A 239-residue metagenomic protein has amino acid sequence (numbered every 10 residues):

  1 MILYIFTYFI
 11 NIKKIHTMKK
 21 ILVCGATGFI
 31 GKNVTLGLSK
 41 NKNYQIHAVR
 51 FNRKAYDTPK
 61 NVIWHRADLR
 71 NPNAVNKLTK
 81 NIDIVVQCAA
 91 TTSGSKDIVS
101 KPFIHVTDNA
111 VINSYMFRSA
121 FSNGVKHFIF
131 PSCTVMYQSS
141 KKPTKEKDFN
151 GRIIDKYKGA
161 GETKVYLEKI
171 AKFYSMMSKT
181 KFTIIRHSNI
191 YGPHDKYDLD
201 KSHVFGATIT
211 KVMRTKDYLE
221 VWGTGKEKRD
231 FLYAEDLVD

Functional and structural regions predicted by a protein language model:
I21-N41: N-terminal Rossmann NAD(P)H-binding glycine-rich loop of SDR-like oxidoreductase domains
C24, V49, V85-T91, F128-T134 (+1 more regions): SDR active-site strand-loop-helix element
T27, T92-S93, T134-K141, Y157 (+1 more regions): Active-site segment of SDR-like NAD(P)-dependent oxidoreductases
N43-N52: Conserved glycine-rich Rossmann-like NAD(P)H-binding loop of the short-chain dehydrogenase/reductase
R66-N109: NAD(P)H-binding glycine-rich loop region in Rossmannoid oxidoreductase-like domains and their noncatalytic homologs
Q87, S114-Y157, M177, T183: Conserved Rossmann-fold NAD(P)-dependent oxidoreductase catalytic core, especially the SDR/UDP-sugar
K142, K172-D239: NAD(P)-dependent short-chain dehydrogenase/reductase
G159, T163-Y166: Active-site helix of classical SDR
